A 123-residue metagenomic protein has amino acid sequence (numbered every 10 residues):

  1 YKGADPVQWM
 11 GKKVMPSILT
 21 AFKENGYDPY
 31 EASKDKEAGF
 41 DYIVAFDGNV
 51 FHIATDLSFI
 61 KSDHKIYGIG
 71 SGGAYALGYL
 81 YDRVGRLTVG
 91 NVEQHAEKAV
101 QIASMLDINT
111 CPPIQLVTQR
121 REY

Functional and structural regions predicted by a protein language model:
Y1-K36, I60-E93, T110, Q115 (+1 more regions): Conserved short S/T/G-enriched processing/targeting/catalytic segments and their helical context
K34-A54, L106-R121: Conserved phosphate-donor
I43-V44, I66-I69, V100: Generic hydrophobic secondary-structure signal
V50-H64: Glycine/charged-rich beta-loop-alpha catalytic/anionic-binding loops adjacent to active sites
G90-I108: Short, conserved aromatic-histidine micro-motifs
